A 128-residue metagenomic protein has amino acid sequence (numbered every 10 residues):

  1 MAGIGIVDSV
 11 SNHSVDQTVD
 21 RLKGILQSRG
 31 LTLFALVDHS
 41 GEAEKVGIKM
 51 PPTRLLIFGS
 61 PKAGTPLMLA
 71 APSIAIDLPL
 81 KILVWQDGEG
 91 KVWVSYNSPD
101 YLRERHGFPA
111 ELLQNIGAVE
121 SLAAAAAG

Functional and structural regions predicted by a protein language model:
M1-R29: Terminal, regulation- and interaction-focused segments at domain boundaries
T18, L22, H39, A63-G64 (+2 more regions): Amphipathic alpha-helical interface surfaces
F34-L83: Compact, glycine-rich, soluble single-domain proteins
K81-P109: Beta-strand/loop substructures that line and gate deep hydrophobic ligand-binding cavities in soluble
E104-G128: Well-ordered alpha/beta subsegment
